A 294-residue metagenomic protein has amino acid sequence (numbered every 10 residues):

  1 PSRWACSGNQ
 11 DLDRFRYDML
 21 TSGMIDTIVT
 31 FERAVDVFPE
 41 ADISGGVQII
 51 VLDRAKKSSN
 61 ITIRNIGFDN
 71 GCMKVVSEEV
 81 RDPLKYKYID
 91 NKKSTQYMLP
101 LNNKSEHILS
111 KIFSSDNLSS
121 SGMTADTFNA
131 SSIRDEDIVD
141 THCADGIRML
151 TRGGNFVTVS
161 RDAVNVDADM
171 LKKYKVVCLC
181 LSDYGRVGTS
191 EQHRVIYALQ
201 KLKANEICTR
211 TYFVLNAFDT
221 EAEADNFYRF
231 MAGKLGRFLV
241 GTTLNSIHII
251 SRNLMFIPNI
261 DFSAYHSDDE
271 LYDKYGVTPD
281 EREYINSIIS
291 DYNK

Functional and structural regions predicted by a protein language model:
P1-V35, Q48-L52, F227: Conserved Class I SAM-dependent methyltransferase catalytic core
T30, E283-N286: Short loop/turn and capping residues at structural boundaries
V37-R282: C-terminal substrate-recognition regions of SAM-dependent nucleic acid methyltransferases
I285-K294: Short, amphipathic C-terminal "tail helix"
